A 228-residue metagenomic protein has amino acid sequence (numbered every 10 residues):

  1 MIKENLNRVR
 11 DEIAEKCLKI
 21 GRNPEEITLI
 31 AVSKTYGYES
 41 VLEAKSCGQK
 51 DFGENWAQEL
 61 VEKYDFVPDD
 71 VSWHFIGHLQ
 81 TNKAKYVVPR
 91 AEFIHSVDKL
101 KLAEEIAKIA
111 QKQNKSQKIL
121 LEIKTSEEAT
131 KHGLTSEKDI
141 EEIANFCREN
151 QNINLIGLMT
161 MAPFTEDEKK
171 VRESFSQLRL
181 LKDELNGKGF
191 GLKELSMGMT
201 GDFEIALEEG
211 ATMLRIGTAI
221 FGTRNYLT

Functional and structural regions predicted by a protein language model:
M1-G201, E209: Conserved alpha/beta-domain cores
G53, L214-R215: Paired acidic/hydrophobic, glycine-rich loop segments that form the ligand-binding mouth/hinge of periplasmic-binding
I205-E208, I220-T228: Expand to "…catalyze enediolate/carbanion chemistry for C-C bond making/breaking, isomerization, decarboxylation
T212-M213, A219: Divalent-metal-activated hydrolytic enzyme cores
